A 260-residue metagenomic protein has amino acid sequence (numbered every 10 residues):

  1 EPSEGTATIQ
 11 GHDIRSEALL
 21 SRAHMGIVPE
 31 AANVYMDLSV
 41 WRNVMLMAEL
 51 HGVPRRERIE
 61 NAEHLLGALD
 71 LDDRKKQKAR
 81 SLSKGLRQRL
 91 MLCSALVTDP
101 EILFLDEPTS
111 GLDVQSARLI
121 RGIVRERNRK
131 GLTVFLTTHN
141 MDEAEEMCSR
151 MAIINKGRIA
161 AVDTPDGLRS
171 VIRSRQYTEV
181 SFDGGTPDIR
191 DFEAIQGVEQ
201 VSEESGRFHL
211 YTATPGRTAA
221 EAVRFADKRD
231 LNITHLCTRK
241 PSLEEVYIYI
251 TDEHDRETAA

Functional and structural regions predicted by a protein language model:
E1-A161: ABC transporter nucleotide-binding domains
S3, M36, Q196-E199, T234: A short, local hydrophobic-aromatic micro-motif
G5, E143, P187-D188, T218 (+1 more regions): Short phosphate-engaging motifs
R22, L66, R169, Y247-I248: Conserved protein kinase catalytic domain
G52, R173, Y177, D252-R256: Non-catalytic alpha-helical coupling and interface elements of nucleotide-dependent molecular machines and regulators
M91, E101, L132, Y177 (+3 more regions): Generic structural signal for secondary-structure transition and capping sites
R121-A213: ABC transporter nucleotide-binding domain
P215-A260: C-terminal coupling/interaction segments
